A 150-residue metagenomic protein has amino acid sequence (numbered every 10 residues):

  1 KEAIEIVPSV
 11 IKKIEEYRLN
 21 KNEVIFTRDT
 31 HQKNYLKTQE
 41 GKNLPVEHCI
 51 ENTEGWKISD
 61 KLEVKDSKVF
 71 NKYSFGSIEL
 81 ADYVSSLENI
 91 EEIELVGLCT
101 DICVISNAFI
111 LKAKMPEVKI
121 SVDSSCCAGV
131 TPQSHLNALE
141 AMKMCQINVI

Functional and structural regions predicted by a protein language model:
K1-V69, S121, V130, L136-M144 (+1 more regions): Active-site acidic carboxylates
A3-I6, T100, V104: Short, conserved glycine- and acidic-residue-centered signature motifs in active-site or ligand-binding loops
S9-E16, I105-M115: Histidine-anchored nucleotide/phosphate-binding helix
K21, N89-I93, E117: A general structural motif
D29, F75, S125-C127: Active-site beta-loop-alpha junctions enriched in small/polar residues
Y35-K37, E79-A81, V104-N107, P132: Short glycine-/acidic-enriched loop or helix-start segments at secondary-structure transitions that form or flank
N52-I102: Internal catalytic-core helix/loop-beta-alpha segment that presents or stabilizes conserved functional determinants
E94-L98, E117-P132, I150: A short glycine-rich beta-strand->turn/loop micro-motif centered on a GG-aromatic cluster
